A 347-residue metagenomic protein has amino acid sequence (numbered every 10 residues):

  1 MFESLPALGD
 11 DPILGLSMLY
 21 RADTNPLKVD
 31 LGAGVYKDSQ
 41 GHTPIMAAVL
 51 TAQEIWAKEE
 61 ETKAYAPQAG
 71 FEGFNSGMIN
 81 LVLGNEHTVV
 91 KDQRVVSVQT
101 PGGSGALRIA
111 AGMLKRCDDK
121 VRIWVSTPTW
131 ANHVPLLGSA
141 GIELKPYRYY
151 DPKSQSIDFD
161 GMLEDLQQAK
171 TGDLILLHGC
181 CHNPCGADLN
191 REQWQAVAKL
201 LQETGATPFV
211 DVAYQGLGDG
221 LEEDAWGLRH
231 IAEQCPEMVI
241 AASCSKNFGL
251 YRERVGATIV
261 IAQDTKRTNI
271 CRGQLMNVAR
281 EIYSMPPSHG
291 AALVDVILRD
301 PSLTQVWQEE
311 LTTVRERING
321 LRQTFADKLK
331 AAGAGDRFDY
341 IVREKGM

Functional and structural regions predicted by a protein language model:
M1-G70, P287, A291: N-terminal "arm"/small-domain region of PLP-dependent enzymes with the aminotransferase-like
K28-D30, P67, A241, F338-R343: Short beta-strand
D30-A33, P146-R148, I175-C180, P208-A213 (+1 more regions): Short beta-strands and strand-loop turn motifs
K37-G41, P184-C185, G249-L250: Short catalytic/ligand-binding loop motif for oxyanion handling, primarily in non-cytosolic enzymes, centered on
L50, E54-I55, E60-E203, G216-L217 (+1 more regions): Conserved core of the PLP fold type I
L189-L250: Acidic, glycine-rich loop-and-beta core segments that form the ion-binding/anion-interacting portion of active sites
E233-Q308: Conserved core segment of the aminotransferase class I/II
Q308-M347: Conserved PLP-binding catalytic core of the aspartate aminotransferase-like
